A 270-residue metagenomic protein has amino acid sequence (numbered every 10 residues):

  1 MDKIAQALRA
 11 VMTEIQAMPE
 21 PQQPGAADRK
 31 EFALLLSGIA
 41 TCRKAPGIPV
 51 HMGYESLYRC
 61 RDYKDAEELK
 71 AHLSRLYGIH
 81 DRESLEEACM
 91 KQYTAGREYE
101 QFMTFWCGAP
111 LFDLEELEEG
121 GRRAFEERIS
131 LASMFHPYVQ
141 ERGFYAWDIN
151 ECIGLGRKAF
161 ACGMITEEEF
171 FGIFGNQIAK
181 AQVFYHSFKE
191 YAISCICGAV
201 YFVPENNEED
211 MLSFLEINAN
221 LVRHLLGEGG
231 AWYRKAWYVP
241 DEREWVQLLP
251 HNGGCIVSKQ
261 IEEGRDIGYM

Functional and structural regions predicted by a protein language model:
D2-F170, F174-M270: Polar/charged low-complexity regulatory segments
